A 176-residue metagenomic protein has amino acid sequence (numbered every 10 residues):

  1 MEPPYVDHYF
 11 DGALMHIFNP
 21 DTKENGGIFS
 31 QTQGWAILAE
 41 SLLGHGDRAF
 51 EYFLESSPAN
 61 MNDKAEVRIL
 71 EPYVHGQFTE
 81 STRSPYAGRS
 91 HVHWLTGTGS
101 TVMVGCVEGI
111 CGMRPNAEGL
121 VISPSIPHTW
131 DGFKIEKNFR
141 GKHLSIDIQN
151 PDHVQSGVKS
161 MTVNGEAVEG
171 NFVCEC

Functional and structural regions predicted by a protein language model:
M1-F29, M61-Y86, S156: Extended glycan-interaction surfaces of carbohydrate-active proteins
Y9, S57-V67, S125-K137: Short, mixed-charge aromatic SLiMs
A13-L14, G27-I28, E51-S57, F172-V173: Catalytic and substrate-binding regions of extracellular carbohydrate-active enzymes, especially polysaccharide lyases
T22, Q33, L43, F78-C176: Carbohydrate-active enzyme catalytic cores, enriched for enzymes that act on polyanionic acidic polysaccharides
Q33-A49, F53-S56: Alpha-helical support elements that line or immediately flank enzyme active sites and cofactor-binding pockets
G44-D47, S56-K64, I110-R114: A generic secondary-structure signal for well-formed alpha-helical elements
